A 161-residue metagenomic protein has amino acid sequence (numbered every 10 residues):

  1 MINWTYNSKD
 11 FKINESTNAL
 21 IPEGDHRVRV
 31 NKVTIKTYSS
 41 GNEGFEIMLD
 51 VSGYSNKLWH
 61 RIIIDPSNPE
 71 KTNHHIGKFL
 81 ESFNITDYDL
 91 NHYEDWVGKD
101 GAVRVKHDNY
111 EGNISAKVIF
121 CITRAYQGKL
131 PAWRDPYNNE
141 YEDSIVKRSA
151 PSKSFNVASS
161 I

Functional and structural regions predicted by a protein language model:
M1-I161: Short beta-rich binding modules
